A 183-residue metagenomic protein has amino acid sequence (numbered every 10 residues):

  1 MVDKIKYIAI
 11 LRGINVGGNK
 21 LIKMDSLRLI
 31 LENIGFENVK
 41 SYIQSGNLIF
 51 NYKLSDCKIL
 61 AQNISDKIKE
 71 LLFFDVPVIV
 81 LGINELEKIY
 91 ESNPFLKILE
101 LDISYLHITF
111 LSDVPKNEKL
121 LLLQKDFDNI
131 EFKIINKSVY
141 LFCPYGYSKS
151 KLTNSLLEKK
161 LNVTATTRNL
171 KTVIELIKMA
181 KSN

Functional and structural regions predicted by a protein language model:
V2-S45, I49-N183: Surface-exposed, charge/polar-rich loops and edge strands
